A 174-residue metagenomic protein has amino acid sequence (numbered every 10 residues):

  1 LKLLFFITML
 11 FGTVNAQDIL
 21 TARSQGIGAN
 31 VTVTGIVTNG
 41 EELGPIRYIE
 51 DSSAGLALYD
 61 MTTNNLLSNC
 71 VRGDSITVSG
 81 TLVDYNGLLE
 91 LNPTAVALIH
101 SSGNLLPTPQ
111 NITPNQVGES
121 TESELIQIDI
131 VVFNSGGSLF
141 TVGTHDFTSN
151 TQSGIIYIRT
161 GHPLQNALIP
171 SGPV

Functional and structural regions predicted by a protein language model:
L1-G12: Sec-dependent N-terminal signal peptides
A16-V174: Extended non-catalytic accessory segments flanking core domains
